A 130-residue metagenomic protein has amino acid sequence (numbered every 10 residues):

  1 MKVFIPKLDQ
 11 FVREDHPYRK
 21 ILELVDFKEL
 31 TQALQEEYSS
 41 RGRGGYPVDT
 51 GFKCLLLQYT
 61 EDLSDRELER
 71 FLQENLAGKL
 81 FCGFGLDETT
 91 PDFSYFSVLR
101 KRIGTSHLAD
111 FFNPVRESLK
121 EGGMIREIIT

Functional and structural regions predicted by a protein language model:
M1-V25: Charged, often Cys/His-bearing segments associated with DNA-binding zinc-finger transcription factors
E29-R43: Short, Lys/Arg-enriched N-terminal segment that forms or immediately precedes the first helix of a structured domain
S39, Q73-E74, R116-E117: Short amphipathic alpha-helical surface patches that mediate protein-protein
R43-D49, E88: Secondary-structure capping and boundary motifs in well-ordered enzyme cores
F52-D62: Alpha-helical support elements that line or immediately flank enzyme active sites and cofactor-binding pockets
E67-L80: DNA-recognition alpha helix
L86-T130: Active-site- or DNA-interface-adjacent structural scaffold in DNA-acting proteins
